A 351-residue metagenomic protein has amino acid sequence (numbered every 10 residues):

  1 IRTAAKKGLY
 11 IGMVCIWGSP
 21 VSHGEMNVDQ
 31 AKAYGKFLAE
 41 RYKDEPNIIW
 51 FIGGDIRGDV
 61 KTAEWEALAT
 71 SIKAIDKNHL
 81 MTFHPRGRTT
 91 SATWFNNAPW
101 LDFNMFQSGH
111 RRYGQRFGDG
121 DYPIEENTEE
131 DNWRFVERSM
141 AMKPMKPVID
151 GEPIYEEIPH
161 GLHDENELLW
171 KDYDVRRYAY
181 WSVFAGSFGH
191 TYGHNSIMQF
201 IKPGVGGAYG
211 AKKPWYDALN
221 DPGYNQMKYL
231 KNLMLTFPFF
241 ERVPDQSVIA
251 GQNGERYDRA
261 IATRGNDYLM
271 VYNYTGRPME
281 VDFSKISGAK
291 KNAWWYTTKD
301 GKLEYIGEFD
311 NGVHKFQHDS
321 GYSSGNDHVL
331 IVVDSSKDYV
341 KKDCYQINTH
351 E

Functional and structural regions predicted by a protein language model:
I1, A39, A69, V136-S139 (+2 more regions): Short amphipathic alpha-helical segments and helix-helix/interface helices
I1-Q115, Y122-D131: Active-site mouth of glycoside hydrolases
N27, A31, K61, D121-T128 (+4 more regions): Residue-level preference for long, well-ordered alpha-helices that form the structural scaffold of enzyme catalytic
L38-R41, S91-F95, E137-S139, D172 (+2 more regions): Short, flexible, glycine/charge-rich loop motifs used to bind or transfer phosphoryl groups or to couple energy/partner
A98-K202: Catalytic-core region of carbohydrate-active enzymes that cleave or remodel glycosidic bonds
P144-V148, Y155-P159, K171-G307, D319-E351: Aromatic- and carboxylate-lined catalytic core of secreted/periplasmic carbohydrate-active enzymes
